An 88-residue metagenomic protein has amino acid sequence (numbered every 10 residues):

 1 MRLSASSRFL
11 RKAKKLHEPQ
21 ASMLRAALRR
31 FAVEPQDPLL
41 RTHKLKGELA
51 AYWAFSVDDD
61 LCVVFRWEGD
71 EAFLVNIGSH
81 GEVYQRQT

Functional and structural regions predicted by a protein language model:
R2, R11, K15, A26 (+2 more regions): Enriched for short, Lys/Arg-rich terminal
A5, Q20-M23: Hydrophobic/aromatic residues within well-ordered alpha-helical segments
K15-E18, V33: Secondary-structure boundary motif
M23-A26, K44: Amphipathic alpha-helical interaction segments
R30-F55: A short, surface-exposed loop/turn module that caps and links secondary-structure elements
